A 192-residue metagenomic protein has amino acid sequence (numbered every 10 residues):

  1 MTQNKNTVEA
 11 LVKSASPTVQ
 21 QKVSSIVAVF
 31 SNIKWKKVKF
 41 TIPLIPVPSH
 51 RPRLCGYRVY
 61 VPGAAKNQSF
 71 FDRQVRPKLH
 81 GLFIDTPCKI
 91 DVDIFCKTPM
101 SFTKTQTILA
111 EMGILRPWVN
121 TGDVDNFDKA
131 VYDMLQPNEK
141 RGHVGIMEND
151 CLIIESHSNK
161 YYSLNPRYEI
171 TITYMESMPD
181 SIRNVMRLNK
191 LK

Functional and structural regions predicted by a protein language model:
T2-K192: Acidic, proline/glycine-enriched N-terminal capping motif
